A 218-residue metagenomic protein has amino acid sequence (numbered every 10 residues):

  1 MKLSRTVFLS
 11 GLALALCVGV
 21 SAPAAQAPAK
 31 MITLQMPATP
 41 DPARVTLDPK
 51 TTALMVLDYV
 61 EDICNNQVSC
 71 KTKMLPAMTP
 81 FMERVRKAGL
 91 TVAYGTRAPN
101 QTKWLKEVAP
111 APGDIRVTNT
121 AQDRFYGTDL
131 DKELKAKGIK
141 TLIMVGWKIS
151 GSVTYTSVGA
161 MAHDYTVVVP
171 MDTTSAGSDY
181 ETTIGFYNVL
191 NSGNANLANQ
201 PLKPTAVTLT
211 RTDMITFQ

Functional and structural regions predicted by a protein language model:
M1-S10: Bacterial N-terminal signal peptides that target proteins for export
S10-G19: Bacterial N-terminal signal peptides
A25-A53, P80, P99-Q218: Active-site-adjacent betaalpha module
A27-T33, C64-T72: Acidic/histidine-rich helix-loop elements that form or flank divalent-metal/phosphate-binding sites at the catalytic
K50, Q67-V85, L90-Y94: A short alpha/beta connector and helix-capping loop motif
L54-N66: Acidic/histidine-rich, surface-exposed loop or edge segments in extracytoplasmic proteins
V56-L57, T91-R97: Short beta-strand segments at enzyme active-site cores
